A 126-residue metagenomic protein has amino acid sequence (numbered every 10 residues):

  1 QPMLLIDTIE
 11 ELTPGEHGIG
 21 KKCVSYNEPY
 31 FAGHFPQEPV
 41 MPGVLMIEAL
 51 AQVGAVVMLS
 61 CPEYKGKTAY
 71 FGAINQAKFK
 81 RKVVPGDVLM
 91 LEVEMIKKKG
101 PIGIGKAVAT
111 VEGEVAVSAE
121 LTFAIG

Functional and structural regions predicted by a protein language model:
Q1-M41, M46: Catalytic strand-loop segment that frames the active site of acyl-thioester-processing enzymes
M3-L5, L89, G103: Hydrophobic core residues within well-ordered beta-strands of beta-rich domains
D7-E10, N75, K80, E94-I96: Conserved positions in beta-strands of structured domains
I9, M41-Y64: Active-site helix/loop of acyl-thioester processing domains in fatty-acid/polyketide metabolism, spanning hotdog-fold
K22, E92-M95: Short, hydrophobic/aromatic-enriched beta-strand segments in well-ordered soluble domains
V40, G66, P101-G103: A conserved beta-turn-beta hairpin within the catalytic core of GNAT-like acetyltransferases that forms part
G54-M90, S118, A124: Hydrophobic beta-strand-centered segment that forms part of the acyl-chain substrate-binding groove
V83-D87, E94-G126: HotDog/MaoC-like acyl-thioester-processing domains
